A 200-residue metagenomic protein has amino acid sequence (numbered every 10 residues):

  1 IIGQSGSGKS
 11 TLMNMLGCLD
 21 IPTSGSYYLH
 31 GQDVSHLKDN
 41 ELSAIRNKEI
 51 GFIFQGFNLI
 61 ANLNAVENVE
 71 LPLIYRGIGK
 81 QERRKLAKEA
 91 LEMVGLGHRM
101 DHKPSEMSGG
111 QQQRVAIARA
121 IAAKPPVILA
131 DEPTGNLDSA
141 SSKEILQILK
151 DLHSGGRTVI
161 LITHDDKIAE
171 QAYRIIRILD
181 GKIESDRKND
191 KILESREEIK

Functional and structural regions predicted by a protein language model:
I1-Q171, I178: ABC family nucleotide-binding domain
K182-K200: Conserved beta-strand-loop-alpha-helix hinge in the C-terminal portion of ABC ATPase nucleotide-binding domains
